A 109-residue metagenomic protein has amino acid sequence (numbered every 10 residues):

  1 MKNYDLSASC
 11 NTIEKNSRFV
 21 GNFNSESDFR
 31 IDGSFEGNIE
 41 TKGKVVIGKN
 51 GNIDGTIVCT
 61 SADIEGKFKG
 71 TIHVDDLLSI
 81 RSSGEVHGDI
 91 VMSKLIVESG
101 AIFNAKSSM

Functional and structural regions predicted by a protein language model:
M1-N24, D28-N38, K44, K49-V58 (+2 more regions): Intrinsically disordered, low-complexity terminal regions
